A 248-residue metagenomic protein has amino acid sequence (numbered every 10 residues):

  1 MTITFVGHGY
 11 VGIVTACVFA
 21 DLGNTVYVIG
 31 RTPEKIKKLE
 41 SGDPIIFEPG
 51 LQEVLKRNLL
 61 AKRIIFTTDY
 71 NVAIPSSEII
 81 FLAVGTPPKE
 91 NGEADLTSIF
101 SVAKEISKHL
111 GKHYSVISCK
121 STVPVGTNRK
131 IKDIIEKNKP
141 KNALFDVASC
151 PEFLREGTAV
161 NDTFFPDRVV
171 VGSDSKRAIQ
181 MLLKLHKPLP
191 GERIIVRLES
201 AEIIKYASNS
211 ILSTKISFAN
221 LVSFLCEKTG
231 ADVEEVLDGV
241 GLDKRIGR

Functional and structural regions predicted by a protein language model:
M1-R248: Structural/interface elements that position substrates and couple domains in central-metabolism enzymes
